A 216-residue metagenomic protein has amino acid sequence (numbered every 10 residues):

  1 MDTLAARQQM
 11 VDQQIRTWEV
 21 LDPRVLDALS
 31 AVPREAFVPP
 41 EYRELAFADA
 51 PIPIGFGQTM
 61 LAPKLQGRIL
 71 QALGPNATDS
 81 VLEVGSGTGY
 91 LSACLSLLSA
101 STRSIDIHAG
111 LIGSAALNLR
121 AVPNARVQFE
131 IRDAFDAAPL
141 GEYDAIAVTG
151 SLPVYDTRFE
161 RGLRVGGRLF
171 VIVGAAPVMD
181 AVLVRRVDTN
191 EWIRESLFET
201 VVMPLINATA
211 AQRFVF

Functional and structural regions predicted by a protein language model:
M1-L82, Y90-C94, L98, L111-R120 (+3 more regions): Class I SAM-dependent transferase core
G74-I193: Conserved nucleotide-cofactor-binding alpha/beta core module
F216: Catalytic, metal-anchored helix/loop core of enzyme active sites in primary metabolism
